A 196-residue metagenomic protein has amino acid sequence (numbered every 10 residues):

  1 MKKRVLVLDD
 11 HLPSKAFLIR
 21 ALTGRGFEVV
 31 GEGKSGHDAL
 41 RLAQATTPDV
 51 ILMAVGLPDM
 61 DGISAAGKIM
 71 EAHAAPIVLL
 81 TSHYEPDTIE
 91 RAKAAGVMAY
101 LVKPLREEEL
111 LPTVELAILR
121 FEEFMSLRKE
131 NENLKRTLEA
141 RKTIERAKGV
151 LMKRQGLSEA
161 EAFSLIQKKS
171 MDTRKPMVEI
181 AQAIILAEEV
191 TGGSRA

Functional and structural regions predicted by a protein language model:
K2-P13, L18-L22: Conserved acidic segment of CheY-like receiver
S35-D38, D61-S64: Acidic catalytic/metal-coordinating carboxylates
A54, T81: Active-site residues of response regulator receiver
P58: The feature encodes the CheY-like receiver
I63-H73: Short amphipathic alpha-helix used as the core "switch/output" element in two-component signaling
D87, L105-V114: C-terminal output helix
E122, K129-A196: C-terminal output/effector regions of signal-responsive regulators
